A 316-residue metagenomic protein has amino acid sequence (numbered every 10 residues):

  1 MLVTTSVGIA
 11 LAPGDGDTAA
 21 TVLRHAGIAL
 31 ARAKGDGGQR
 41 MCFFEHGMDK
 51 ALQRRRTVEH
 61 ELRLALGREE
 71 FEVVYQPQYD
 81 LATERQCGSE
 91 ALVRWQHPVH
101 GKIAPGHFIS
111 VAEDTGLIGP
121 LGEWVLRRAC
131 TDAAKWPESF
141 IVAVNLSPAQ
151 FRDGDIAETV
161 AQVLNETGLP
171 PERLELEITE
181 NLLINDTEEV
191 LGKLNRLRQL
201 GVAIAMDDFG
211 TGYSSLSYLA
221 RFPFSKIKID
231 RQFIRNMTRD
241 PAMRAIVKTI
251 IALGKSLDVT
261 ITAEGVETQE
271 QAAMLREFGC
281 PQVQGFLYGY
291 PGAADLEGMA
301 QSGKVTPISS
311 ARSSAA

Functional and structural regions predicted by a protein language model:
M1-R56, H60: Cyclic-dinucleotide signaling modules
M1-V3, C87, E172: PAS-family sensory domains
G8-A10, A26-A29, A33, A91 (+4 more regions): Small-residue (primarily alanine) positions within well-ordered alpha-helices, especially packing/interaction faces
P13-D15, L81, R85, Q96-V99 (+4 more regions): EAL-family c-di-GMP phosphodiesterase catalytic domain
I28-A31, G35, L64, A134 (+2 more regions): Regular, well-ordered alpha-helical segments
G38, L117, L169, V202 (+1 more regions): Short glycine/serine/threonine/alanine-rich loop segments
H46-Q53, T57-L169, T179-L182, N195-R196 (+2 more regions): Bacterial c-di-GMP phosphodiesterase EAL domain
